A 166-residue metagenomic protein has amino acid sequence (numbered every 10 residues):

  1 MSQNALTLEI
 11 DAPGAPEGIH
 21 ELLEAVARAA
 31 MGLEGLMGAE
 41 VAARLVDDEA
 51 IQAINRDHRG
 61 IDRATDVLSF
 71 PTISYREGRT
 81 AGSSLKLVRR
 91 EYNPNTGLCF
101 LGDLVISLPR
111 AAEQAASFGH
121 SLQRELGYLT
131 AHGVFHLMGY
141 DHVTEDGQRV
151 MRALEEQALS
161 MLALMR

Functional and structural regions predicted by a protein language model:
M1-G127, F135-R166: An acidic/histidine-cluster motif and surrounding catalytic segment that typifies divalent-metal-assisted enzyme active
